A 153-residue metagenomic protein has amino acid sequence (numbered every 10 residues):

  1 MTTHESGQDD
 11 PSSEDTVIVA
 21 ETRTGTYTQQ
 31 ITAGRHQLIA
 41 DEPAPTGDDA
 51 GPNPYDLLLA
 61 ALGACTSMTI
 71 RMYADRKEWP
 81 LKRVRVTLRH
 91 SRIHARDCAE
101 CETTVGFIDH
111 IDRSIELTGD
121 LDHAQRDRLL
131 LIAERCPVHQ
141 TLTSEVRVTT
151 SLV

Functional and structural regions predicted by a protein language model:
M1-A60, R71-V153: Extended beta-strand/beta-hairpin segments
